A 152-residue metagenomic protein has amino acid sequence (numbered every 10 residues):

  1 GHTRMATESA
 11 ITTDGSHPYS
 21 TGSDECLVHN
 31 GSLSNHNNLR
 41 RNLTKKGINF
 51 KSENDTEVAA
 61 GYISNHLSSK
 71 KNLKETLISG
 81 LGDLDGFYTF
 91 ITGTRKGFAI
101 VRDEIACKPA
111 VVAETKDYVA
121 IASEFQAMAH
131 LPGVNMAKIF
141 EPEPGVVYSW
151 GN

Functional and structural regions predicted by a protein language model:
G1-N152: Conserved short alpha-helical segments that host acidic/polar catalytic motifs at enzyme active sites
